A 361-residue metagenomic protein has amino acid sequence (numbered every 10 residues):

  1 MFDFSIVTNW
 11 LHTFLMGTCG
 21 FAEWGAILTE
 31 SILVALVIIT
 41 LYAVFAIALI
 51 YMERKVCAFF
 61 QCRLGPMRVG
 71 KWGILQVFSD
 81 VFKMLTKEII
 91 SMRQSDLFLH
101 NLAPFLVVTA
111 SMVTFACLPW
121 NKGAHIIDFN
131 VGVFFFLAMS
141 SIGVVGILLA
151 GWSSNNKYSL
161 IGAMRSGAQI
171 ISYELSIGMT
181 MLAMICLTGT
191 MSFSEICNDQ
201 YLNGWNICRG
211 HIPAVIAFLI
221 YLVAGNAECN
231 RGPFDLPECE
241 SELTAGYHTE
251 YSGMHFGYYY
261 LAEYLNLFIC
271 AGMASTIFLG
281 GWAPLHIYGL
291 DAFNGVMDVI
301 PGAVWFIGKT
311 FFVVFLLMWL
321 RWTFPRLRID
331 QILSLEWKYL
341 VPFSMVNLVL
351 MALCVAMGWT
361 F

Functional and structural regions predicted by a protein language model:
M1-F361: Selective transmembrane helix interface/packing segments
